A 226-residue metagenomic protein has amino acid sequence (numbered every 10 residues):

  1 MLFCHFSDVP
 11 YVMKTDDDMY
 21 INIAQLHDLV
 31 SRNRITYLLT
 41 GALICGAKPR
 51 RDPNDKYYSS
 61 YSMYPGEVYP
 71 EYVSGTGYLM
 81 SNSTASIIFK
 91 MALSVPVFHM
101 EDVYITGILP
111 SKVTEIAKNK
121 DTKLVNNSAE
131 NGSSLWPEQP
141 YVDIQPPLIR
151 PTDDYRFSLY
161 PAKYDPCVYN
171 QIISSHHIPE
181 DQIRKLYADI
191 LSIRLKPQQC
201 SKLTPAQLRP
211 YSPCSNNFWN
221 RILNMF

Functional and structural regions predicted by a protein language model:
M1-F226: Secretory-pathway lumenal glyco-enzymes, predominantly type II signal-anchor Golgi glycosyltransferases
